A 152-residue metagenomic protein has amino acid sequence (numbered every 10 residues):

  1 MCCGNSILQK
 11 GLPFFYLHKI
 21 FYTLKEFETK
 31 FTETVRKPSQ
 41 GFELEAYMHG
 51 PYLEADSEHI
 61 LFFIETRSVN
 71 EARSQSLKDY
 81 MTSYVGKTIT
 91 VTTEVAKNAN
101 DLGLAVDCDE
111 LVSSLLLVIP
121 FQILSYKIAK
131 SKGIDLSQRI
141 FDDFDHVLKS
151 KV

Functional and structural regions predicted by a protein language model:
M1-V152: A SIS-like phosphosugar-recognition module
